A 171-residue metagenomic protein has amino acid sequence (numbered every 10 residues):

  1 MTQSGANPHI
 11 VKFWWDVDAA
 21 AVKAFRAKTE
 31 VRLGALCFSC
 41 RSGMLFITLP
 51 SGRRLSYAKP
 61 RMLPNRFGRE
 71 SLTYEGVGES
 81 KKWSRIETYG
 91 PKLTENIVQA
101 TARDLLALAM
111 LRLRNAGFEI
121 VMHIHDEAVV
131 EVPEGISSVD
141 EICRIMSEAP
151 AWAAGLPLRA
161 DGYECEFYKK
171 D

Functional and structural regions predicted by a protein language model:
M1-D171: Conserved catalytic core of nucleotide polymerization and phosphodiester-bond processing enzymes
